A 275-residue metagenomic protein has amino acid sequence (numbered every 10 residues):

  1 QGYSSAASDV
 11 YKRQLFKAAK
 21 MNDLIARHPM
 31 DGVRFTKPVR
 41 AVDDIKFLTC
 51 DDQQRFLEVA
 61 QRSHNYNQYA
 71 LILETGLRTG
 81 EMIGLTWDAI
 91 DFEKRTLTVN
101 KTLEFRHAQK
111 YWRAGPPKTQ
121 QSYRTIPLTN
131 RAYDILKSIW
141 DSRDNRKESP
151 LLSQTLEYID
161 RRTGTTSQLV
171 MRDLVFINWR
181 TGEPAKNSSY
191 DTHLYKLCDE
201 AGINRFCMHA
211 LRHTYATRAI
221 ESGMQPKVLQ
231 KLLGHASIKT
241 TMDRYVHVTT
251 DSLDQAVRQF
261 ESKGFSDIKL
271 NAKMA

Functional and structural regions predicted by a protein language model:
Q1-A7, Y11: Single conserved hydrophobic/aromatic residue that forms the stacking wall/gate of nucleotide- or nucleobase-binding
A6-A7, A19, T241: Small-residue (primarily alanine) positions within well-ordered alpha-helices, especially packing/interaction faces
R13-F16, K20, L253: C-terminal flanking helix
M21-L85, F92-E93, E104, Q121-Y123 (+2 more regions): Basic, Lys/Arg- and aromatic-enriched nucleic-acid-binding interface segment
V39-R40, F47, L103, T214 (+1 more regions): Catalytic-site neighborhood detector that most strongly recognizes the C-terminal catalytic loop/helix of tyrosine
E58-S63, T75, I126, S142-K231 (+1 more regions): Short, basic (Lys/Arg/His-rich) helix/loop patches that form interaction surfaces in the mid-to-C-terminal regions
K94, F105-H107, W112-Y123, N130-A132 (+6 more regions): C-terminal secondary-structure termini that scaffold catalytic or DNA-interacting sites
